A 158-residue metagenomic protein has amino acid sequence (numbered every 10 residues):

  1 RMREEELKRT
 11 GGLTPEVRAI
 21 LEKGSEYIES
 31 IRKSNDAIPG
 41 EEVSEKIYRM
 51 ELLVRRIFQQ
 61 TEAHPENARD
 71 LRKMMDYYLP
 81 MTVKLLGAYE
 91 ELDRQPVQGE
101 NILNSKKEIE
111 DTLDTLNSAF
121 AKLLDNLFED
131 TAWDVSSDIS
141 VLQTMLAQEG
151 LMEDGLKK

Functional and structural regions predicted by a protein language model:
R1-E62: Membrane-proximal, non-transmembrane interface segments of integral membrane proteins
E45-K158: Soluble C-terminal extramembrane regulatory/interaction domains of multi-pass membrane proteins
